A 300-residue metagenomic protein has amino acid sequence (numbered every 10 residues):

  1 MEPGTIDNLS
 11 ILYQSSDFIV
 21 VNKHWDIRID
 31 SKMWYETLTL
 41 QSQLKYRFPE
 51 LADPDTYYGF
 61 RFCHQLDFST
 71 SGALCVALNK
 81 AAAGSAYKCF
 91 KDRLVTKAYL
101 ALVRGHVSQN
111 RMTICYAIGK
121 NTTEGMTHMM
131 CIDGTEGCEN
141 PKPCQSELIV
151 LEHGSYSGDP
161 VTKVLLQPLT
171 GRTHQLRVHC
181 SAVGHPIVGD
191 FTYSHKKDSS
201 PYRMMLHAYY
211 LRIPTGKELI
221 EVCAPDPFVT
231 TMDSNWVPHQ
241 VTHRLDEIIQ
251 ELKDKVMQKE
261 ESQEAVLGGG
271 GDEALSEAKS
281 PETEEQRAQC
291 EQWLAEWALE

Functional and structural regions predicted by a protein language model:
M1-D17, I27-R28, E136-E139, Y156-D159 (+1 more regions): Pseudouridine synthases involved in rRNA/tRNA modification
N8-I11, F62, E147-V150: A structural signal for short, hydrophobic beta-strand segments that form beta-sheets in beta-rich/all-beta domains
S16-D17, T70-A73, A98-Y99: Short, surface-exposed beta-edge/turn micro-motifs
I27-Y46, A83, L102-T162, V178 (+2 more regions): Glycine- and acidic-residue-rich catalytic/RNA-contacting loop of pseudouridine synthases
D53-L94: Glycine/acidic-rich beta-strand-loop module
V76-L78, L102-R104, Q167: Short hydrophobic/aromatic beta-strand micro-patches that form the beta-sheet surface supporting nucleotide- or nucleic
